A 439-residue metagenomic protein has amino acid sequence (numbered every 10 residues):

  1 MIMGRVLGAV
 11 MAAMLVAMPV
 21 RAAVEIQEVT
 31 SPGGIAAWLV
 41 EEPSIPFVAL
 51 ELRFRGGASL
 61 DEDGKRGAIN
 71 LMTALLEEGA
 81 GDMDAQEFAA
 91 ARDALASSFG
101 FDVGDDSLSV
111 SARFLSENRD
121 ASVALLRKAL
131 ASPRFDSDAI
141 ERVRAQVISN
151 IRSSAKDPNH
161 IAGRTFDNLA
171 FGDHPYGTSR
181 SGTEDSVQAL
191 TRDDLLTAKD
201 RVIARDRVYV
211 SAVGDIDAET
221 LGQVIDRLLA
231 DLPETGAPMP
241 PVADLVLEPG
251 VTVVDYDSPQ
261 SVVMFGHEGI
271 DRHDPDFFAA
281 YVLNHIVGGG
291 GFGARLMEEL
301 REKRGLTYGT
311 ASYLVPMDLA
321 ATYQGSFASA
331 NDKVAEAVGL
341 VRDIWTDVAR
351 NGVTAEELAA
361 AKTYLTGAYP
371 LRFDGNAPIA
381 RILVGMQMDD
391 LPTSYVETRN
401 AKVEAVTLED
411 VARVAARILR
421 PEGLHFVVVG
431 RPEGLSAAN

Functional and structural regions predicted by a protein language model:
M1-M3: N-terminal secretory signal peptides that target proteins for export/translocation
V6-A17: Bacterial N-terminal signal peptides
M18-A22: Sec/Tat signal peptide C-region and signal peptidase I cleavage site
V24-R53: Mature N-terminal segment immediately following signal peptide/propeptide cleavage in secreted/periplasmic
I26, E51-R113, K156, G291-L306: M16/MPP (pitrilysin/insulinase) zinc-metallopeptidase core fold and M16-derived inactive scaffolds
E42, E51-R53, A237-G293: His/Glu-based metal-binding/catalytic segments typifying zinc-dependent metallopeptidases
E87-G236, V253, K303-R304, G309-N439: Charge-rich, well-structured scaffold segments of protease-associated domains
